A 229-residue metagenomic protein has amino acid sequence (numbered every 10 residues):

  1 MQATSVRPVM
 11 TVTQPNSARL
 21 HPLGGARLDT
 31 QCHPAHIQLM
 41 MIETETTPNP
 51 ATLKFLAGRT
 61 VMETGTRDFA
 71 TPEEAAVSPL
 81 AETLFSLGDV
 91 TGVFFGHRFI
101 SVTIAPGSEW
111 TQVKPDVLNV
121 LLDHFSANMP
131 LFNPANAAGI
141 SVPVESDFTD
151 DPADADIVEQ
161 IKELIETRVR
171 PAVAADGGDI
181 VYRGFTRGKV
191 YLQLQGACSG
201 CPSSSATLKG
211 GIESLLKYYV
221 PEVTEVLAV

Functional and structural regions predicted by a protein language model:
V6, V12, A18, G24-V229: Domain-level signature for proteins that mediate thiol-based redox and metal-cofactor handling
